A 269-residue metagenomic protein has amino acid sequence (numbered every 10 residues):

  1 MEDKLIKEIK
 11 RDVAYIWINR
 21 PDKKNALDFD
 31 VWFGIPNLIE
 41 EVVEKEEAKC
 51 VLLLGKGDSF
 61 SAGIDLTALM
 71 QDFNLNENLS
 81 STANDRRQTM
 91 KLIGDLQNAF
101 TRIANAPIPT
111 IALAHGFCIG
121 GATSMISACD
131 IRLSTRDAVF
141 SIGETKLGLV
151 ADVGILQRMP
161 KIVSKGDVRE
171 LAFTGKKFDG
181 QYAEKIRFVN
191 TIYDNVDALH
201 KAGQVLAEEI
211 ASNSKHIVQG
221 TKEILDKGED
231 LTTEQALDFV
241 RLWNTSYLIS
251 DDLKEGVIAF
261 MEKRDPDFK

Functional and structural regions predicted by a protein language model:
M1-K56: Conserved CoA-thioester-binding segment of acyl-CoA-metabolizing enzymes
G55-N98: Glycine- (often His-adjacent) and acidic-residue-rich active-site loop that binds/positions the CoA thioester
G63, I93, Q97, G120 (+3 more regions): Glycine-rich phosphate-binding loop at the start of an alpha helix
A99-P107, L113, I119-F173, A202 (+1 more regions): CoA-thioester-processing core
I131, E170, T174-K176, Y182 (+2 more regions): Well-ordered beta-strand positions
L133-A138, V189-D238, D251, D267-K269: C-terminal long alpha-helix characteristic of the crotonase
